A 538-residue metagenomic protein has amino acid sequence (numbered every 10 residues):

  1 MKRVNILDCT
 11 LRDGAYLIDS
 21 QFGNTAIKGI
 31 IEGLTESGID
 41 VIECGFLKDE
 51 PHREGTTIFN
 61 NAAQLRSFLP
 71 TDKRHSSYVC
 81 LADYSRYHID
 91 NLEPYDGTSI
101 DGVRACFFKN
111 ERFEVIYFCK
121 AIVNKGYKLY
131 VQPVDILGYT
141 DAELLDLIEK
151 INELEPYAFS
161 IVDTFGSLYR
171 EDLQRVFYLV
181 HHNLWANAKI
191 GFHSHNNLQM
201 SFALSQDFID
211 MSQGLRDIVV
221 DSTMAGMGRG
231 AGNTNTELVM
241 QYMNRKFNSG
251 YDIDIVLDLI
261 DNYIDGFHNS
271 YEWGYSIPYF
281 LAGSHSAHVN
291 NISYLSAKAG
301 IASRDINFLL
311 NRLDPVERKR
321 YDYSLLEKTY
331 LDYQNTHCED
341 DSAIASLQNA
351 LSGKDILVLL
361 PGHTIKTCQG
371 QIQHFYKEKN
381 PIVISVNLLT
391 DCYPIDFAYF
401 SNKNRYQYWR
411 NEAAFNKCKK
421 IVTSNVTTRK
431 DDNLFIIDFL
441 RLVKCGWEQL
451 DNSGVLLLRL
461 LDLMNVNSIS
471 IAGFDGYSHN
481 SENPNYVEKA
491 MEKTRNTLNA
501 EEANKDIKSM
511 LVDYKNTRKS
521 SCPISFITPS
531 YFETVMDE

Functional and structural regions predicted by a protein language model:
M1-D341: Catalytic cores and adjacent flexible loops of soluble metabolic enzymes that perform enolate/carbanion chemistry on
C338-E538: Metal-ion/cofactor- or nucleotide/acyl-coenzyme-handling active-site neighborhoods
